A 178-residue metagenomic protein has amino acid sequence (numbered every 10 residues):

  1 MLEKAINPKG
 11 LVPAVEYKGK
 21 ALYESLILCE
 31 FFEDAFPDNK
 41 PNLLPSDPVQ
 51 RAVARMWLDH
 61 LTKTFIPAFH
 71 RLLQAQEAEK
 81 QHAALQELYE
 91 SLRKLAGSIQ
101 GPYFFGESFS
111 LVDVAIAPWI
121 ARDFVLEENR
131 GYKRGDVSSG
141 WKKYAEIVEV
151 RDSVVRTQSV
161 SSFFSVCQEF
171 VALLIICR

Functional and structural regions predicted by a protein language model:
M1-F104, R178: GST-like domain detector, emphasizing the conserved glutathione-binding G-site in the N-terminal thioredoxin-like
V53-M56, H60, S91-K94, A117-R122 (+1 more regions): Alpha-helical scaffold segments in carbohydrate-active enzymes
G97-E107, E128-N129, D152-T157: Surface-exposed helix-capping loop/turn segments at secondary-structure junctions
E107-K143, V148: GST superfamily/GST-like fold recognition
V137-V166: A contiguous, mid-protein "functional segment" used to position or interact with cofactors/ions or partner subunits
V160-R178: Acidic/histidine-enriched, glycine/proline-rich intrinsically disordered or flexible terminal extensions
